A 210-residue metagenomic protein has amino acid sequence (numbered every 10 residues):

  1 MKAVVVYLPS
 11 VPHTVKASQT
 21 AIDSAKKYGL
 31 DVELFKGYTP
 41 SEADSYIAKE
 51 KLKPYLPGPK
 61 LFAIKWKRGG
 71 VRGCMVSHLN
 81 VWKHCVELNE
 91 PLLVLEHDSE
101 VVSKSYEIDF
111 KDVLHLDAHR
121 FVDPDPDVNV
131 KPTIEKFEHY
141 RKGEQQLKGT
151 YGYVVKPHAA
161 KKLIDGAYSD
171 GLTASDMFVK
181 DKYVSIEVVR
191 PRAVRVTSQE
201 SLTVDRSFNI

Functional and structural regions predicted by a protein language model:
M1-L95, S99-I210: An acidic/histidine-cluster motif and surrounding catalytic segment that typifies divalent-metal-assisted enzyme active
